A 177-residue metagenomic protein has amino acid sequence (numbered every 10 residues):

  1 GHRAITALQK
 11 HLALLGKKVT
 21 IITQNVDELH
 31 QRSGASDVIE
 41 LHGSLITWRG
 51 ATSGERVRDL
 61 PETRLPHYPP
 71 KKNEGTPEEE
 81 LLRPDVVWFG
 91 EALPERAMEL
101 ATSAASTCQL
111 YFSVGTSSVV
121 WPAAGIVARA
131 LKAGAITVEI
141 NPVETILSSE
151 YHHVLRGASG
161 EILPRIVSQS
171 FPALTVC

Functional and structural regions predicted by a protein language model:
G1-C177: Conserved catalytic alpha/beta core of Sir2/sirtuin-type deacylases, generalized to analogous enzyme cores that bind
